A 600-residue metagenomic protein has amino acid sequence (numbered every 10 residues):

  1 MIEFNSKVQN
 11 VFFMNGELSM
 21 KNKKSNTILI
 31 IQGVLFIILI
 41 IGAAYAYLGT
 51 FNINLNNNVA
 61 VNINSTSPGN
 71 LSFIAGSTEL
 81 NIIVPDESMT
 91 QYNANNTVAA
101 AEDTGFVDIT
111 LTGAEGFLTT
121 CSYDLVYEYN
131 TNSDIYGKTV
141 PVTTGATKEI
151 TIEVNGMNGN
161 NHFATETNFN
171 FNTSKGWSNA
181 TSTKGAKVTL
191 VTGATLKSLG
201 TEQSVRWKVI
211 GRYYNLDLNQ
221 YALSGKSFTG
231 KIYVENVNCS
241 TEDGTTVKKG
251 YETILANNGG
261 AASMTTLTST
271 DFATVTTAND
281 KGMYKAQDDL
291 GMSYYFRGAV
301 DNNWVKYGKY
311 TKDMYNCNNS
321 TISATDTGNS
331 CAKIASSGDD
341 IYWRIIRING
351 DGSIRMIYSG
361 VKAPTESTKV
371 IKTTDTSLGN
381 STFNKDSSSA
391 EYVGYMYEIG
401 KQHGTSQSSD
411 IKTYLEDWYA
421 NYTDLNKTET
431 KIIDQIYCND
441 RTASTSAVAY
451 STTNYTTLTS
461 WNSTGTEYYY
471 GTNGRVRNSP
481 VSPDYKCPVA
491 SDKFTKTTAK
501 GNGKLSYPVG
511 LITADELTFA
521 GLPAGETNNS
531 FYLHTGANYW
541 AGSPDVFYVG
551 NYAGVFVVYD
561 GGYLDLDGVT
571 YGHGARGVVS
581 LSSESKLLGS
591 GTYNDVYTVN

Functional and structural regions predicted by a protein language model:
I2-S19: Short, Lys/Arg-enriched N-terminal segments with co-localized hydrophobic residues within the first ~10-30 amino acids
N15-T97, A222-D243, S590-Y593: Short, polar/proline-rich extracytoplasmic segments that appear immediately after membrane translocation
K21-K24, P85-A101, N160-N215: Extracellular adhesion/glycan-binding regions together with long Ser/Thr- and acidic-residue-rich low-complexity tracts
I40, G49-N52, N95-G176: Surface-exposed interaction patch
N70-F73, T201, E242-N600: Long, domain-scale functional regions
T78-S133, Y310, N316-C317, S336-D339 (+1 more regions): N-terminal segments of secreted, surface-exposed, or virion structural proteins that, immediately after any
D103, D108-C121, V126-N132, A186-E242: C-terminal, structured domain-capping segment
G137-T144, Y221-L223, A332-S337, D567-V569: Short consensus segments that form the blades of beta-propeller domains, in both extracellular/periplasmic
